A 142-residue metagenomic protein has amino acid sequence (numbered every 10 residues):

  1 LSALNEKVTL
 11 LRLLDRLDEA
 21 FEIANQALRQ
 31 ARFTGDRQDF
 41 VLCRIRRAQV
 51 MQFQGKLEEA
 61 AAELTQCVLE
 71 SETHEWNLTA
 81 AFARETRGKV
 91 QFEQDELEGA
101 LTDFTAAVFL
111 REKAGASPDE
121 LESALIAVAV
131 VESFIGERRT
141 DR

Functional and structural regions predicted by a protein language model:
N25-Q30, T65-E72, A106-K113: Amphipathic alpha-helical segments of tetratricopeptide repeats
L57, G88-K89, E93-L97, I126-R142: Alpha-helical linker/edge segments of TPR/alpha-solenoid repeat scaffolds and analogous pre-/post-domain helices
